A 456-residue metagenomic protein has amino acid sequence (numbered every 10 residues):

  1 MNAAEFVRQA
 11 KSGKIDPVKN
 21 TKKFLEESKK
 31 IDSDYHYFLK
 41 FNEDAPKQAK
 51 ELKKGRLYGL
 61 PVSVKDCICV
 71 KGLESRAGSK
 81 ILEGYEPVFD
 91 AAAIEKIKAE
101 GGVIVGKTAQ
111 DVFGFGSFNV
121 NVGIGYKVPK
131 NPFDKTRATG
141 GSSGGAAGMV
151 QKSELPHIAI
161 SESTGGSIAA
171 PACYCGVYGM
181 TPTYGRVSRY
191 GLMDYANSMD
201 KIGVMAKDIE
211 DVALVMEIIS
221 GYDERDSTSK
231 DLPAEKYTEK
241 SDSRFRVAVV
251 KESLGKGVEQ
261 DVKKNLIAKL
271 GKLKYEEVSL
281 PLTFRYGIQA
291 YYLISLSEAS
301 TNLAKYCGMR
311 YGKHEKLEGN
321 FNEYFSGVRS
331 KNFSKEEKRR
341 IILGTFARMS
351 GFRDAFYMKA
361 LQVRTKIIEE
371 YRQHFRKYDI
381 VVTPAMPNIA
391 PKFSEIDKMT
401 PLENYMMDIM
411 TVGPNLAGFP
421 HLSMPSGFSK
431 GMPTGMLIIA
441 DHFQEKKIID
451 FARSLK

Functional and structural regions predicted by a protein language model:
M1-E86, Q110-S117, T228-D231, G255 (+1 more regions): Short, well-ordered alpha-helical
V7-R8, S12, L25, A109 (+1 more regions): Serine-dependent amide/ester hydrolase catalytic core
F24, V212, V247, L270 (+3 more regions): Residue-level signal for inorganic ion chemistry
K30, H157-A159, T164-G255, I267 (+3 more regions): Structural helix-boundary/capping segments
L57-K80, R244-V250, S297-T365, F419 (+1 more regions): Short helix-loop capping/hinge segments that flank enzyme active sites or metal/cofactor-binding pockets
Y58-M199, V250-E252, S297, T383-P401: Short glycine/serine-rich loop/turn segments
K71-E74, K201, E224-S300, K305 (+2 more regions): Gly/Ser-rich, acidic/histidine-flanked active-site/gating loops
K96, A147-M149, V215, V412-N415: Hydrophobic/aromatic ligand-binding patch that stacks against planar heteroaromatic rings of cofactors or nucleotides
